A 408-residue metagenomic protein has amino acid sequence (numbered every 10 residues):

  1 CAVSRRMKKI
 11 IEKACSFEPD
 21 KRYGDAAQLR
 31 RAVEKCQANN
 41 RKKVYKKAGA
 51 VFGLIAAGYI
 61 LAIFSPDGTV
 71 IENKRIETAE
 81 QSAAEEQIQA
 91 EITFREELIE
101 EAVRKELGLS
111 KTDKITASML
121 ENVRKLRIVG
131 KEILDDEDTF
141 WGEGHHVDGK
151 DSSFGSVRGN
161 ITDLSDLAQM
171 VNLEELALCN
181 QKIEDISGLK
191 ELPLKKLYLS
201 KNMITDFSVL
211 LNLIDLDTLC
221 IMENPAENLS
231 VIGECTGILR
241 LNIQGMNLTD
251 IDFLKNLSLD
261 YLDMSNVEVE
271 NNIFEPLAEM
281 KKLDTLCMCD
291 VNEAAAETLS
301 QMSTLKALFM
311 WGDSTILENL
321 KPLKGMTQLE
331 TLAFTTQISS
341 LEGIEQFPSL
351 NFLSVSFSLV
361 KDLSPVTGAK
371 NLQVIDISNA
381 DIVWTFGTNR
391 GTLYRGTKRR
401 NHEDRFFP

Functional and structural regions predicted by a protein language model:
C1-Q37: C-terminal lobe helix-coil module of Hanks-type protein kinase domains
R41-P66: Regulatory extensions appended to serine/threonine kinase catalytic cores
L61-T78: Sec-dependent signal peptide cleavage junction
A84-E86, E97-K105, H145-G149, F386-P408: C-terminal capping region of solenoid repeat domains
Q89-Q169: LRR flanking "cap" motifs
L120-N122, Q169-E174, E191-K195, N212-D217 (+8 more regions): Leucine-rich repeat
K125-N160, A177-I183, K196-I204, D215-E227 (+10 more regions): Concave beta-strand-loop units of leucine-rich repeat
L164-L167, I186-L189, F207-L210, L229-I232 (+9 more regions): Canonical leucine-rich repeat
